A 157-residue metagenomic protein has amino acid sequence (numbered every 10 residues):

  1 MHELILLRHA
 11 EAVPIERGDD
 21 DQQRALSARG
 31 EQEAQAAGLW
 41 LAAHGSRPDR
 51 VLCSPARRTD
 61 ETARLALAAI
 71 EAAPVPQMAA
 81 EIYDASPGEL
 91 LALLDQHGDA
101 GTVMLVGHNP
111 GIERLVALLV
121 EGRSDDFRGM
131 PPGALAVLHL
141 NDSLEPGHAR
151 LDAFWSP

Functional and structural regions predicted by a protein language model:
H2-M78, D126, M130-G133: Active-site-proximal alpha-helix that buttresses catalytic centers in soluble enzyme cores
L4, D99-G107: Generic beta-sheet signal
H44-S46, Q96-G101: Glycine-rich phosphate-binding loop signature in dinucleotide/nucleotide-binding domains
T62-A66, L90, L115-V116: Hydrophobic packing residues within well-ordered alpha-helices of enzyme cores
A79-E81, F154: Conserved beta-strand termini and adjacent loop/short-helix elements that scaffold enzyme active sites in alpha/beta
I82-D99: Short phosphate-binding loop-to-helix
V120-R150, S156-P157: Domain-level recognition of soluble alpha/beta enzyme cores, biased toward histidine phosphatases/phosphomutases
